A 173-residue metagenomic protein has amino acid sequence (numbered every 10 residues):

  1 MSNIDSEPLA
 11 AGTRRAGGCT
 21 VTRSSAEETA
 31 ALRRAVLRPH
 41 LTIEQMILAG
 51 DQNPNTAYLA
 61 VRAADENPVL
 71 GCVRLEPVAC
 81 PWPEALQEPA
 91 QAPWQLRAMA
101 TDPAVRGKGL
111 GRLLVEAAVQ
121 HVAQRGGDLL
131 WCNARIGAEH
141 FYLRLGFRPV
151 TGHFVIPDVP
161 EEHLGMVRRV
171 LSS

Functional and structural regions predicted by a protein language model:
S2-L70, S173: Short amphipathic alpha-helix that is part of the acyltransferase structural core
R33, Y142, F147: Conserved active-site tyrosine of GNAT-family acetyltransferases
I43-Q45, T56-A60, C72, P93 (+3 more regions): Short hydrophobic/aromatic beta-strand element in the GNAT-like acyltransferase core that lines or flanks the acyl-donor
A60, N67-Q87, P93-A100: Conserved beta-strand in the GNAT
T101, G107-Q120: Conserved acetyl-CoA-binding loop-helix of GNAT-fold acetyltransferases
V115, V122-R135: Conserved GNAT acetyl-CoA-binding A-motif
W131-N133, R148-R168: Conserved catalytic-core motifs of GNAT/GCN5-like acyltransferases
